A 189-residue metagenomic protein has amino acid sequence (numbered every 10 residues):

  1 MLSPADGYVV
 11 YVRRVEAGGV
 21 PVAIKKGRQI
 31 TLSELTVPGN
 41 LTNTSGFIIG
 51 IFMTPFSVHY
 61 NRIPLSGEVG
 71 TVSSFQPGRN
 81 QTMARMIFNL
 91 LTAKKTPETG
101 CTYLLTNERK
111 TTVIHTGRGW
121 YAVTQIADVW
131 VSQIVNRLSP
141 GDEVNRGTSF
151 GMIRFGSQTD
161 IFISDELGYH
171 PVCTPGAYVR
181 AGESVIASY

Functional and structural regions predicted by a protein language model:
M1-Y189: Contiguous, well-folded functional domains in the mature portion of proteins
